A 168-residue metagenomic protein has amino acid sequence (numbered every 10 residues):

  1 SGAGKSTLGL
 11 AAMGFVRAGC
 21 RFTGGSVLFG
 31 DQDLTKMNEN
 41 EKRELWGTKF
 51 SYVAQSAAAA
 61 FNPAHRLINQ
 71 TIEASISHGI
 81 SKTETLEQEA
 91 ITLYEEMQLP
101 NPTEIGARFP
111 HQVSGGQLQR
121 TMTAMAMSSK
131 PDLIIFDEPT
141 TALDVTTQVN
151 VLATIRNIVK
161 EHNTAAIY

Functional and structural regions predicted by a protein language model:
R21-D33: Conserved ABC transporter NBD signature motif
D33, T85-E104: Conserved ABC ATPase "signature" region
L34-S51, S77: ABC ATPase NBD coupling module
R108-V113, Q117: Conserved ABC ATPase signature
S128-D132: A short, proline-enriched helix->beta-strand linker immediately N-terminal to the Walker B motif in ABC-type P-loop
I134-D137: Catalytic Walker B motif of ABC-type/P-loop ATPase nucleotide-binding domains
V149-H162: Helical segment within the ABC ATPase nucleotide-binding domain
